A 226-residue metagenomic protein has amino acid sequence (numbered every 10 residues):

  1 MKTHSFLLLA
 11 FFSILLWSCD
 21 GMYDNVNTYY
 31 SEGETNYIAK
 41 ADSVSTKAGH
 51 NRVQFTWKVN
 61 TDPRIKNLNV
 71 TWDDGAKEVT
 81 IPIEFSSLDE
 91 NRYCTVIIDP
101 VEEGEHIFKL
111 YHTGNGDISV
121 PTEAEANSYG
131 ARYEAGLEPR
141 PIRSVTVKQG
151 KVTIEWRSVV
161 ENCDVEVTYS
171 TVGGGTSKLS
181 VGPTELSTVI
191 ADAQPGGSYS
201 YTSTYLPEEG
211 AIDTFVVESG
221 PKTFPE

Functional and structural regions predicted by a protein language model:
M1-S5, W57: Positively charged n-region of N-terminal signal peptides that target proteins for export
F6-F11: Sec-dependent N-terminal signal peptides
L15-S18: C-terminal motif of bacterial Sec signal peptides marking the signal peptidase cleavage site
D20-R64, D117-N162, G210-E226: Pro/Thr/Ser/Gly-rich low-complexity, intrinsically disordered linker/stalk tracts
G49, N60, L88, D99-E102 (+2 more regions): Hydrophobic loop/turn residues within beta-sheet-rich immunoglobulin-like superfamily modules
V53, K58-T80, V152-L179: Solvent-exposed loop/turn segments flanking beta-strands in beta-repeat/beta-sandwich domains
I81-R92, S177-E185: Short beta-strand segments within Ig-like beta-sandwich modules, predominantly Fibronectin type-III
C94-S128, S187-P225: Beta-strand-rich modules
